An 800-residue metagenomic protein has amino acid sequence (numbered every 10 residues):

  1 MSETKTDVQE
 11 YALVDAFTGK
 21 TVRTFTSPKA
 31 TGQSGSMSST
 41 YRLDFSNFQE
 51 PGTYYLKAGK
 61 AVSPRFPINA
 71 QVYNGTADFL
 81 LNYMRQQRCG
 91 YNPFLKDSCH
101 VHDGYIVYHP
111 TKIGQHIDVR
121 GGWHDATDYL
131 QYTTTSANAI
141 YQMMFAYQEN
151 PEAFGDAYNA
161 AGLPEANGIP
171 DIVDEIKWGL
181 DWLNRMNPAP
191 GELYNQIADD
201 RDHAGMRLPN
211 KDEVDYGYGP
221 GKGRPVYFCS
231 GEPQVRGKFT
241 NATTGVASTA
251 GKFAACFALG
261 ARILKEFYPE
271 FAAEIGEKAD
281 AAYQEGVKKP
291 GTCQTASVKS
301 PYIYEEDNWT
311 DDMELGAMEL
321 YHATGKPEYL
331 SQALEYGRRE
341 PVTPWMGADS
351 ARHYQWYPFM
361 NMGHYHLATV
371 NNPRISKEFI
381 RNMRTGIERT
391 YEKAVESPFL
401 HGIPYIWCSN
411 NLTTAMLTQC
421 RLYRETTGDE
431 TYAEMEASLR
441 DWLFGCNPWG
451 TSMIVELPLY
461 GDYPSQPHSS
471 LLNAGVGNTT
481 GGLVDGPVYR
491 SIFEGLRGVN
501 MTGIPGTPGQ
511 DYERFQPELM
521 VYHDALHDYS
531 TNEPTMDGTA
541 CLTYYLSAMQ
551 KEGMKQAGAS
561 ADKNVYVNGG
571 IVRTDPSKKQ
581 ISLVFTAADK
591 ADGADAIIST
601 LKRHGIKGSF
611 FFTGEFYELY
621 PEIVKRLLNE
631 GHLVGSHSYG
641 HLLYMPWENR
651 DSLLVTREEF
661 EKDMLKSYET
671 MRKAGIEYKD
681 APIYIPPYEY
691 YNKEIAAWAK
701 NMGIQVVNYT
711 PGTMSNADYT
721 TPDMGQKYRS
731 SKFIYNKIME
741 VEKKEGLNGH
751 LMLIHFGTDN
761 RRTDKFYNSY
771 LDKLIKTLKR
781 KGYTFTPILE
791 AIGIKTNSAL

Functional and structural regions predicted by a protein language model:
M1-G59, P64, Q86-N138, F145-A146 (+6 more regions): Aromatic (Trp/Tyr) and acidic
M1-T24, K29-G35, Y55-A61, E266 (+5 more regions): N-terminal carbohydrate-binding/catalytic regions of secreted carbohydrate-active enzymes
R85, T135, I140-Y147, L183-R185 (+13 more regions): Structural recognition of the beta-strand scaffold that forms the well-ordered cores of secreted hydrolase catalytic
A161-I169: Acidic, glycine-anchored loop motifs typical of Ca2+
I172-I197: Carboxylate/His-rich catalytic cores and anion/metal-binding grooves
A250, A254-L264, A272-A323, A351-A368: Aromatic-lined, polymer-binding surfaces characteristic of secreted/periplasmic polysaccharide-degrading enzymes
D562-S652, K666-P682, L774-T777, G793: Active-site beta->alpha N-cap acidic-glycine motif
A596, E618-E622, L643-L753, G757-T784 (+1 more regions): Catalytic domains of cell-wall/extracellular-matrix polysaccharide-remodeling enzymes, centered on de-N-acetylation
